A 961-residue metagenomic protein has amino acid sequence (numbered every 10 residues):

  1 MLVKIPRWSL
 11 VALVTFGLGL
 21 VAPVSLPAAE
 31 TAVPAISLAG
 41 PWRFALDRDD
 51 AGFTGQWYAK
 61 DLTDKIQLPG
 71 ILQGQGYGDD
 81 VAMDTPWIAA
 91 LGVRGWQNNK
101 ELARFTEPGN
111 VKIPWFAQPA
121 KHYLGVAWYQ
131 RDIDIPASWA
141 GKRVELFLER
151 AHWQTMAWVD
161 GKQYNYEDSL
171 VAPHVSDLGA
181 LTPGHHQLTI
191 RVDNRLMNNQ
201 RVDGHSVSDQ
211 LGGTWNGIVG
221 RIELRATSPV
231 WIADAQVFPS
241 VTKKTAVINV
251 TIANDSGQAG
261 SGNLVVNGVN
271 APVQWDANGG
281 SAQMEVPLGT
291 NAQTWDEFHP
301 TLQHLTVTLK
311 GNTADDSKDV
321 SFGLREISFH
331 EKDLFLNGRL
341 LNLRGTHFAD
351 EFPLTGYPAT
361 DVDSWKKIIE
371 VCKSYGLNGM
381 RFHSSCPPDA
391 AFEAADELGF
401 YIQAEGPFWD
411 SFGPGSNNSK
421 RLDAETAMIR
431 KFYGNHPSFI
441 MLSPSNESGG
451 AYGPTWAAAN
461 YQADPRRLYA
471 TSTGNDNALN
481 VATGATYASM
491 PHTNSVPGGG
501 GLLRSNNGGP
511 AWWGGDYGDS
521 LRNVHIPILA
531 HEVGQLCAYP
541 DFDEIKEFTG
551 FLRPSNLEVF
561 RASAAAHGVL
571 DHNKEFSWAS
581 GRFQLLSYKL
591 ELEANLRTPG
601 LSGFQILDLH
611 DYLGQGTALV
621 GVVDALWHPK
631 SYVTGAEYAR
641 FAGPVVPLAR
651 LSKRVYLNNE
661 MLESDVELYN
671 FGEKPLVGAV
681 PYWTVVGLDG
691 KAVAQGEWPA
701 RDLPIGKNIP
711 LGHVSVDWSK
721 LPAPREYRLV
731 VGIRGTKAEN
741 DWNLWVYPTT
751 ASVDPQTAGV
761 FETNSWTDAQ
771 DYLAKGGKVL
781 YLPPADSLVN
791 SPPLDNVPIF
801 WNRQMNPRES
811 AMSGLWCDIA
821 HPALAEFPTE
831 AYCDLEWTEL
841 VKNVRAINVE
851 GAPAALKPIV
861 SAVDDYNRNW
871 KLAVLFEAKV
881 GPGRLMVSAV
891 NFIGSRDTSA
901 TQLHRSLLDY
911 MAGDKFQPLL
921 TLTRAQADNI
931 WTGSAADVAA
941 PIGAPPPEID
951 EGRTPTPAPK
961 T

Functional and structural regions predicted by a protein language model:
A28-N110, R191, R195-N198, L907 (+2 more regions): Accessory carbohydrate-binding/adhesion or oligomerization-edge regions at the termini of glycan-active proteins
A45-D47, D79, G95-G109, Q118-W231 (+5 more regions): Accessory beta-strand-rich segments of carbohydrate-active enzymes
A157-V159, T245-W275, A282-M284, L305 (+3 more regions): Beta-strand-rich binding/interaction modules
A180-H185, T251-F329, K720-S752: Extended acidic/polar, glycine-enriched regions that form or flank non-catalytic beta-rich accessory modules
Q236, T306-C372, L744: N-terminal carbohydrate-binding accessory modules
I369, G379-V622: Substrate-binding/catalytic cleft of secreted carbohydrate-active enzymes, primarily glycoside hydrolases
T757-N802, P882, L907: Short alpha-beta junction capping motif
A785-P793, W801-S899, K915-K960: Catalytic beta-strand/loop cores that center a nucleophilic Ser/Cys/Thr and support acyl-enzyme chemistry
